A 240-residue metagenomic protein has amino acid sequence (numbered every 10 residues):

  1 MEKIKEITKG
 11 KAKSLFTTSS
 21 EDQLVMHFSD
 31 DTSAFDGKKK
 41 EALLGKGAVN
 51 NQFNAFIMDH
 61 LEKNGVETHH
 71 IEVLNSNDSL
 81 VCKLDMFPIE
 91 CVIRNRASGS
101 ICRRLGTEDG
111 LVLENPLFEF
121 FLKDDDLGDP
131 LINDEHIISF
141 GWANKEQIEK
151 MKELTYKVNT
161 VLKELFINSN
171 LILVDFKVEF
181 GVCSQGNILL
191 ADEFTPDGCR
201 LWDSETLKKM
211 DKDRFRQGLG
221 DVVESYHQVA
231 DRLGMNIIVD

Functional and structural regions predicted by a protein language model:
M1-I4, I238-D240: Basic/polar N-terminal segments that are highly enriched at the extreme N-terminus, encompassing both cleavable
E2-L122, L233: Active-site loop/lid in soluble adenylation, ligation, and acyl-transfer enzymes
K38-A48, I132-L154: Short histidine-centered catalytic/ligand-binding loop motif
I71-S76, F166-G181: A short glycine-rich, hydrophobically flanked beta-strand micro-motif that places a catalytic Asp/Glu for divalent metal
I93, L173-D192: Conserved metal-phosphate-binding beta-hairpin within the catalytic cores of diverse ATP-dependent phosphoryl-transfer
L111, F194-D240: C-terminal helix-cap and adjacent tail motif
L111, P116-G128, N159-I172, F194-R200: Phosphate-binding core of ATP-grasp and ATP-grasp-like enzymes
W142-V174: A long amphipathic alpha-helix within ATP-dependent nucleotide-binding catalytic cores
